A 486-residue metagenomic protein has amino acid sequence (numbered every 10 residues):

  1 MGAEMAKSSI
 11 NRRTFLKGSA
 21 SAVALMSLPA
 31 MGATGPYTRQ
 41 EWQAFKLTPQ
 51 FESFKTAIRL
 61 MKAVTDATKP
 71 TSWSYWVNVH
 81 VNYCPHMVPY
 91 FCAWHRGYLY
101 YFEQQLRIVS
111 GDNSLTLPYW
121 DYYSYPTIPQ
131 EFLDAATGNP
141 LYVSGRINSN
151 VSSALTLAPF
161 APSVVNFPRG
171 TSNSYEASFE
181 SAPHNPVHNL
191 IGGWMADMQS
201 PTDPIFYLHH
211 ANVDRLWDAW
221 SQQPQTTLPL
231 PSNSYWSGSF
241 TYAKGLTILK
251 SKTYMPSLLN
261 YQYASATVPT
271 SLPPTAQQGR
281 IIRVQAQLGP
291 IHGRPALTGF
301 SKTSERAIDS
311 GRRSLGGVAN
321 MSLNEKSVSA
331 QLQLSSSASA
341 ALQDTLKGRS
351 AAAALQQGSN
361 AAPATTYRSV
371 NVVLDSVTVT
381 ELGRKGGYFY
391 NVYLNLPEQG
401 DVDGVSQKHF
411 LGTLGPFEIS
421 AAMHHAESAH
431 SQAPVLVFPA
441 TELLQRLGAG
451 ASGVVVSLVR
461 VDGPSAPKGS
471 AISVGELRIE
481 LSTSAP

Functional and structural regions predicted by a protein language model:
G2, S8-S9, L16-S21, L25-P486: Intrinsically disordered, flexible peripheral segments
